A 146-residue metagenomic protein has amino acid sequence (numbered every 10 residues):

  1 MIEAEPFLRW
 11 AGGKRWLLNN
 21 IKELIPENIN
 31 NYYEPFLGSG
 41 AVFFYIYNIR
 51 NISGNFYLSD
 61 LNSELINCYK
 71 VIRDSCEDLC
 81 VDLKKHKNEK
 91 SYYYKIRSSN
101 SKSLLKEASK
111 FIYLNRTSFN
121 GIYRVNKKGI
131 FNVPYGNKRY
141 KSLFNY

Functional and structural regions predicted by a protein language model:
I2-N20, R73-Y146: SAM-dependent nucleic-acid methyltransferase catalytic core
E23, N28-N100, S142: SAM cofactor-binding core of SAM-dependent methyltransferases, primarily the Rossmann-like beta-alpha-beta module
